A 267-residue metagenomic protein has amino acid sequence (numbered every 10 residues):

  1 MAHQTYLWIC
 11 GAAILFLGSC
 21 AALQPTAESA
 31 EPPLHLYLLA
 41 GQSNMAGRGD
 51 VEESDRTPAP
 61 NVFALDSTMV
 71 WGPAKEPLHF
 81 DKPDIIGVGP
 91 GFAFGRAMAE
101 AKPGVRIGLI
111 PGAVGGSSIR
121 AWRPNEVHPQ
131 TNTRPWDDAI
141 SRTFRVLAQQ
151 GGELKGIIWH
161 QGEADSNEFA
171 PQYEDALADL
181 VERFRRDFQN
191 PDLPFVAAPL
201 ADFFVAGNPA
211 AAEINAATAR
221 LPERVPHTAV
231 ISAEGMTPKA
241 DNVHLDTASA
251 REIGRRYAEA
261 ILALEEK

Functional and structural regions predicted by a protein language model:
M1-I9: Bacterial N-terminal signal peptides that target proteins for export
W8-F16: Sec-dependent N-terminal signal peptides
L23-K267: Cell-envelope and extracellular/periplasmic
